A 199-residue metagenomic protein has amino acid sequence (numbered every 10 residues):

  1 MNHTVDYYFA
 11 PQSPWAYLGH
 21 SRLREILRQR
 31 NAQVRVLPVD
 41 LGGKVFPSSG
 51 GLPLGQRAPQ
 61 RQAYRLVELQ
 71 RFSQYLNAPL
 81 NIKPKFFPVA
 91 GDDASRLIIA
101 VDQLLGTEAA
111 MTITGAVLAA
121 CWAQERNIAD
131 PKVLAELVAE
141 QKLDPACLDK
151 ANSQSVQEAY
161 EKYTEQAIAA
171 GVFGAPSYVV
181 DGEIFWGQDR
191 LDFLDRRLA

Functional and structural regions predicted by a protein language model:
H3-Q33, L37, Q103, T112-A199: C-terminal cap of thioredoxin/glutaredoxin-like
P11, Y17-C121: Structural alpha/beta surface segment adjacent to cysteine/selenocysteine redox centers across thiol/disulfide enzymes
